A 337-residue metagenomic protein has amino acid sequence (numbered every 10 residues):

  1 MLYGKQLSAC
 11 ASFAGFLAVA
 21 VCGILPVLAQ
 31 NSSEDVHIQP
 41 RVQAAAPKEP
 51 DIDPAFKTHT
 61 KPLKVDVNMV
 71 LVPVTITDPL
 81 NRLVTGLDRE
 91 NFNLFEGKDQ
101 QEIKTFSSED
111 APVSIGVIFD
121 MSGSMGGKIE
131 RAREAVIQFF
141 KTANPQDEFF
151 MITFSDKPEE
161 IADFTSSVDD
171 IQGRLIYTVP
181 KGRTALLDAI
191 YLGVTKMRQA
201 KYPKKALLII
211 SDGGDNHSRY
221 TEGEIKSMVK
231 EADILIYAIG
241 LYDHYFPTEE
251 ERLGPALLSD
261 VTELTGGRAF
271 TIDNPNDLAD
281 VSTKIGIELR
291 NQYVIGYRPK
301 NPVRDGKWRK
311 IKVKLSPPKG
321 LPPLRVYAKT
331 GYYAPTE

Functional and structural regions predicted by a protein language model:
M1, L28-A29: Generic low-polarity alpha-helical segments
M1-C10: N-terminal secretory signal peptides that target proteins for export/translocation
L2, G15-A18, Y297-K300: Compact, basic/aliphatic-enriched, mixed alpha/beta core segments that act as assembly/interaction modules in small
S12-P26: Bacterial N-terminal signal peptides
A29-E337: Scaffold/interface architecture of coatomer-like assemblies
